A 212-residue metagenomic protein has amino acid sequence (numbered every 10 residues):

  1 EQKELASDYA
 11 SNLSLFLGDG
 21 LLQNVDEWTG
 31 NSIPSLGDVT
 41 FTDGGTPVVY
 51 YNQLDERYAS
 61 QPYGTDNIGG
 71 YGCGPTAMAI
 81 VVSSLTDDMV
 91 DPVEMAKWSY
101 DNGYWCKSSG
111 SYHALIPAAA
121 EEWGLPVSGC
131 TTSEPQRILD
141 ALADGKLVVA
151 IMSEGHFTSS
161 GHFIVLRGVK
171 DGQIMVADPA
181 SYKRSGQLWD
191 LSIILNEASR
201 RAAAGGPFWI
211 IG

Functional and structural regions predicted by a protein language model:
E1-W105, L188: Active-site-adjacent structural segments surrounding the nucleophilic cysteine of cysteine proteases and isopeptidases
T46, V82-G212: Conserved active-site-adjacent core of cysteine acyl-enzyme catalytic domains
